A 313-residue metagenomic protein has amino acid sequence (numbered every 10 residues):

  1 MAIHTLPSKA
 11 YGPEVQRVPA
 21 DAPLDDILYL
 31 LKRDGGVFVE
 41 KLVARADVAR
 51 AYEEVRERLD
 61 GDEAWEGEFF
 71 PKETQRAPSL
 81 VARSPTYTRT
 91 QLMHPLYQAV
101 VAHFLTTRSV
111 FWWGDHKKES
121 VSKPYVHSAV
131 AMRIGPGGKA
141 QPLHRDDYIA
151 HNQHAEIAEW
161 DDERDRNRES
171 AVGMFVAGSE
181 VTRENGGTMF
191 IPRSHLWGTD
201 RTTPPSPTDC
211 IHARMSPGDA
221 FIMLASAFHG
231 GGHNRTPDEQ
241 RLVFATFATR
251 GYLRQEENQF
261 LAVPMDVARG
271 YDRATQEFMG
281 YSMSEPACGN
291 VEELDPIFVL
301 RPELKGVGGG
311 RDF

Functional and structural regions predicted by a protein language model:
A2, H195-F228, G232-F313: Conserved double-stranded beta-helix
A2-R33, E40-N152: Non-heme Fe(II)-dependent double-stranded beta-helix
V39, M174-V176, F221-M223: Short hydrophobic-aromatic micro-motifs
P95, K123-V126, R168-S170, D238-Q240: A short, structural micro-pattern
P95-A99, V172, S216: A structural signal for well-ordered alpha-helical segments within the folded catalytic domains of diverse enzymes
W113, K117-K118, S122, A155-W160 (+1 more regions): Ligand-binding pocket scaffold of soluble enzyme catalytic domains
A129-A131, M174-V176, F244-A248: A structural signal for short, well-ordered beta-strand segments
G138-R214, L253-V263: Catalytic core of non-heme Fe(II) oxygenases with the double-stranded beta-helix
